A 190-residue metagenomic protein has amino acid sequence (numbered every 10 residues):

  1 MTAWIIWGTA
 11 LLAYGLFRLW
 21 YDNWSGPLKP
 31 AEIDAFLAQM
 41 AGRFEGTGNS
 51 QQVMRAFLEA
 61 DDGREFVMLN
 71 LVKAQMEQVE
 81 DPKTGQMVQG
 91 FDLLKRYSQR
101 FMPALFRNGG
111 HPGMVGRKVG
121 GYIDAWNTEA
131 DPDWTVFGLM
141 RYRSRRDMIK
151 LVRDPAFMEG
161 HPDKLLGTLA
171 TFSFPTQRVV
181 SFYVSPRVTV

Functional and structural regions predicted by a protein language model:
T2-W134, Q177-V190: Short S/T/G/P-rich N-terminal loop/turn motif that feeds into the first structured element of a domain
E80, S144-F157: Short amphipathic alpha-helices within nucleic acid-binding modules
T128-R141, R145-I149: Acidic, glycine-rich flexible loop segments
V152, H161-K164: Short, flexible helix/strand-to-coil boundary loops that buttress conserved ligand/catalytic motifs in alpha/beta
T168-L169: Catalytic cores of eukaryotic secretory-pathway lumenal/extracellular enzymes that build and remodel glycoconjugates
